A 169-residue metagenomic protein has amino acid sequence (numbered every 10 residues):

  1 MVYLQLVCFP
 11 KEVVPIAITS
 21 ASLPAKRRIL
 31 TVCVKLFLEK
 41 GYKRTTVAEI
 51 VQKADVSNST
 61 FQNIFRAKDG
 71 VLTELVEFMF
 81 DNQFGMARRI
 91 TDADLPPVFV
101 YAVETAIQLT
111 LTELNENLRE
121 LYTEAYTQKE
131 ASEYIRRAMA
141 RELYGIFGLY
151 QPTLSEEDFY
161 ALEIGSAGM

Functional and structural regions predicted by a protein language model:
M1-A21: N-terminal intrinsically disordered/low-complexity leader segments
I18, A25, I29-V32: N-terminal positioning helix adjacent to the helix-turn-helix/winged-helix DNA-binding module
R28, L36-G70, E74: Helix-turn-helix
E74, G85-L118, R136-A138: Hydrophobic alpha-helical connector segments
F78-D81: CheY-like receiver
R88, L121-Q128: Short linear capping/connector segments at secondary-structure termini
Y126-M169: Amphipathic alpha-helical packing segments from all-alpha helical-bundle domains
